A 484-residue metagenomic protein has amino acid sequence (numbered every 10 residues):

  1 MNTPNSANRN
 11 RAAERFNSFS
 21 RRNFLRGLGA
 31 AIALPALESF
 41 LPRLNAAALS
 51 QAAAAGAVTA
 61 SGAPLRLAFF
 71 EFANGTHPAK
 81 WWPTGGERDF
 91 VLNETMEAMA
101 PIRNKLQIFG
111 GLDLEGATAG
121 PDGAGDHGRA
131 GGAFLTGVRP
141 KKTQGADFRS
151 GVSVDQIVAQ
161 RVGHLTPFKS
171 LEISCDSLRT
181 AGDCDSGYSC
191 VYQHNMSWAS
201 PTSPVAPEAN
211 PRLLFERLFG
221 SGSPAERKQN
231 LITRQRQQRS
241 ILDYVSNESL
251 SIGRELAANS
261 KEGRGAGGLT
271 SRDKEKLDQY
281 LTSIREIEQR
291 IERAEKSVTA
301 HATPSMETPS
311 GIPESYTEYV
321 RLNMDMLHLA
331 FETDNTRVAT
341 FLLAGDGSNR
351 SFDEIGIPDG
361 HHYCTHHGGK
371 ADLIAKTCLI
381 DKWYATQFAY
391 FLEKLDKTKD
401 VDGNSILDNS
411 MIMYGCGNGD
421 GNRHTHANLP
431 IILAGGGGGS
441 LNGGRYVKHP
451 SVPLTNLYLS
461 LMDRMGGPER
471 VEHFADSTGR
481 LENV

Functional and structural regions predicted by a protein language model:
N2-V484: Ligand-binding pockets and gating/stacking loops
